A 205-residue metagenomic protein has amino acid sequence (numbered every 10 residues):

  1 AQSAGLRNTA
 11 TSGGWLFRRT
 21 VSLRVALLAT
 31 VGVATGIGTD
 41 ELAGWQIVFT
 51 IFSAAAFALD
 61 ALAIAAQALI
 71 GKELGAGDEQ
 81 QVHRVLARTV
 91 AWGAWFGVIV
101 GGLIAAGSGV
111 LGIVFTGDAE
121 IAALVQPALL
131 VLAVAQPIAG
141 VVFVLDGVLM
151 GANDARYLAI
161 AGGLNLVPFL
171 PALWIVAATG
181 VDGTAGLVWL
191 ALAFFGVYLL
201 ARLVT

Functional and structural regions predicted by a protein language model:
A1-G14, I70-A135, V176-T205: Short alpha-helical transmembrane segments in multi-pass integral membrane proteins
Q2-A29, A54, A58, L62 (+3 more regions): Hydrophobic faces of transmembrane alpha-helices in multi-pass small-molecule transporters and flippases across diverse
G5-S12, L16, V33-S53, E120-P127 (+2 more regions): Interfacial/gating helices of multi-pass transporter permease domains
L16, T20, L28-G32, A68 (+4 more regions): Transmembrane alpha-helix boundary and packing residues in multipass membrane permease domains and related
L16-G32, D60, W92-A105, A135 (+1 more regions): Hydrophobic alpha-helical transmembrane segments in multi-pass membrane proteins
V21-A54, K72, G112-A119, T179: Helix-terminus/linker motif at the lipid-water interface of multi-pass membrane proteins
G44-S108, V142-N153, Y157: Small-residue-rich hydrophobic transmembrane alpha-helices
D60-A63, L132-G151, Y157-F169, L187-T205: Short runs within selected transmembrane alpha-helices of multi-pass transporters and secretion channels
